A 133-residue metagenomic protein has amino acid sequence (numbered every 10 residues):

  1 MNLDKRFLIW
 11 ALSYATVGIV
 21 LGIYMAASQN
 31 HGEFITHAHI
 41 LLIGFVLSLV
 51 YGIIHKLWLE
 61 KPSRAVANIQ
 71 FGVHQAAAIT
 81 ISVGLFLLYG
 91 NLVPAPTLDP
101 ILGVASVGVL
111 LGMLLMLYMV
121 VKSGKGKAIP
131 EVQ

Functional and structural regions predicted by a protein language model:
M1-Q133: Hydrophobic alpha-helical transmembrane segments of multi-pass integral membrane proteins
